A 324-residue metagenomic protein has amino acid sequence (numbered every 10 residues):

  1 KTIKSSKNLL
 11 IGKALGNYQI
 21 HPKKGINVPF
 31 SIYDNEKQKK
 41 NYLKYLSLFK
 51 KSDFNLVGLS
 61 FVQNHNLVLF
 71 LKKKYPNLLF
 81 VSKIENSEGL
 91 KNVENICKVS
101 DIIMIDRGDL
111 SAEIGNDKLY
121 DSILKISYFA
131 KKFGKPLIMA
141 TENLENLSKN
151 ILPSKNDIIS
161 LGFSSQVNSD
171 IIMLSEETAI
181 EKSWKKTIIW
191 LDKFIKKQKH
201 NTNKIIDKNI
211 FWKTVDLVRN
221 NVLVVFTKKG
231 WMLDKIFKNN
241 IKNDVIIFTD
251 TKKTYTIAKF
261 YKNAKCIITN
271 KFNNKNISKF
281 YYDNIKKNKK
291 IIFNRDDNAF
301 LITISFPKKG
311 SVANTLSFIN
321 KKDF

Functional and structural regions predicted by a protein language model:
K1-F324: Non-catalytic helical/linker scaffolds that mediate oligomerization, partner binding, and domain coupling around large
